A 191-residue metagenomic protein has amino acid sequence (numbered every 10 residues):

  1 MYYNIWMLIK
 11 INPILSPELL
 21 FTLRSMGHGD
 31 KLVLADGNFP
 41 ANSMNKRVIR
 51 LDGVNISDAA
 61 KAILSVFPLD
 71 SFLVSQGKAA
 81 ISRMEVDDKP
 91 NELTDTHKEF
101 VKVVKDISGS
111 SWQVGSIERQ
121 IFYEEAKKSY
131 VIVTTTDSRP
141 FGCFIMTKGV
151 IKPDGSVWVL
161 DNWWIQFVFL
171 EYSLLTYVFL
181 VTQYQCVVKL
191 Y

Functional and structural regions predicted by a protein language model:
Y2-N55: Long, hydrophobic N-terminal alpha-helical segment
Y3, Q166, Y172, Y177 (+1 more regions): Low-complexity, intrinsically disordered or signal/transmembrane-proximal segments
N12, S16, D52-I56, A60 (+2 more regions): Generic structural signal for well-ordered, non-membrane alpha-helical segments in soluble metabolic enzymes
S16, L20, R24-H28, K61-F72 (+2 more regions): Generic secondary-structure signature for well-ordered alpha-helical cores
A35, S43-K46, A60, C143-T147 (+1 more regions): Short, glycine/acidic-enriched capping/hinge loops at junctions between secondary-structure elements
N45-Q76: A phosphate-binding glycine/aspartate-rich beta-alpha loop in the early core of alpha/beta enzymes
A80-R83: Surface-exposed, low-hydrophobicity beta-strand/loop segments enriched in small/polar/acidic residues
D88-F169, V188-Y191: Glycine-rich, aromatic-bearing surface loops/beta-hairpins
